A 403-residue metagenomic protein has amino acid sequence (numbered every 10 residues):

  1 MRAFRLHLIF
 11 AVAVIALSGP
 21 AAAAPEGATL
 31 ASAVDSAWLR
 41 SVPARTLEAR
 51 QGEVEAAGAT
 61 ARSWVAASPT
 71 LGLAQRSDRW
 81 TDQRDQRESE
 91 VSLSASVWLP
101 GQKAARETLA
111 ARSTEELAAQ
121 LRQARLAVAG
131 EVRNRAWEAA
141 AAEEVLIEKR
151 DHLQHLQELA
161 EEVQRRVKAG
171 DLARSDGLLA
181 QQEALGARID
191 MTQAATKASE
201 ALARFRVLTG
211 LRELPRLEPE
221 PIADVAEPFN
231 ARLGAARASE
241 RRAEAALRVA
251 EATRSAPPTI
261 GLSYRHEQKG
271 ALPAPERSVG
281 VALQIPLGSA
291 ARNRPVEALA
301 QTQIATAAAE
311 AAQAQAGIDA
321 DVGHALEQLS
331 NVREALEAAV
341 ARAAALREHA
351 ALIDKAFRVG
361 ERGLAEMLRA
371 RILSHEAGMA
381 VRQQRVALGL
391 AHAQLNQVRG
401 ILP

Functional and structural regions predicted by a protein language model:
R2, A24, G378-P403: Acidic, low-complexity, intrinsically disordered peripheral segments
A3, A124-G234, S239, A243 (+5 more regions): Periplasmic alpha-helical coiled-coil/stalk elements that build and connect Gram-negative outer-membrane
H7-S18: Bacterial N-terminal signal peptides
A21-T70, S96-W98, A105, G130 (+9 more regions): Bacterial Sec-pathway N-terminal export signals of envelope proteins
T29-L30, A67-A124, S239-R241, A246 (+1 more regions): Small/polar-residue-enriched beta-strand and adjacent coil segments characteristic of outer-membrane beta-barrel
T108-A111, R174-E183, Q301, L364-I372: Short, charged, amphipathic alpha-helical segments
L117-A118, A203-E213, V249, T253-S255 (+2 more regions): Long amphipathic alpha-helical coiled-coil segments
L326-E361: C-terminal hydrophobic structural anchor segments that stabilize assembly/packing rather than catalytic chemistry
